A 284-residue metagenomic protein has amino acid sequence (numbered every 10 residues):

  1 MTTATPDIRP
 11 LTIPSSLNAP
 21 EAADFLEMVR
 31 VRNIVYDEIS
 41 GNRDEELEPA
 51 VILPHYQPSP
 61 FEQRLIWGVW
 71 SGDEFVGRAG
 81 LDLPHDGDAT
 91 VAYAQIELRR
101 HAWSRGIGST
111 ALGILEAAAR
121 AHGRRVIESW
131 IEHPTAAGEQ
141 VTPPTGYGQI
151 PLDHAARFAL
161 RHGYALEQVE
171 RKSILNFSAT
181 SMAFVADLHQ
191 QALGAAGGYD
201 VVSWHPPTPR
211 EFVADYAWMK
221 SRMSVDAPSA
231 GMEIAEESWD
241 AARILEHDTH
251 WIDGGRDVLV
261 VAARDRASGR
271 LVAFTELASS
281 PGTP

Functional and structural regions predicted by a protein language model:
M1-D7, L112-R210: Acyl-donor-binding surface of acyltransferase catalytic domains
M1-H55, F61, A195-A242: Short amphipathic alpha-helix that is part of the acyltransferase structural core
E21-D24, S104, G148-P151: Residue-level preference for long, well-ordered alpha-helices that form the structural scaffold of enzyme catalytic
R32-P144, G148, R264-P284: Conserved donor-binding loop and adjoining core beta-sheet/short helix segment in diverse acyl/aminoacyl transferases
R64, Q168-K172, V258: Short hydrophobic/aromatic beta-strand or adjacent loop that forms the aromatic wall/cage of a ligand/substrate-binding
S221-S229, D253-R256, S268-V272: Short helix-capping and hinge/turn segments at secondary-structure transitions, especially at repeat and domain
A227, A241-V260: Amphipathic alpha-helical hairpins
